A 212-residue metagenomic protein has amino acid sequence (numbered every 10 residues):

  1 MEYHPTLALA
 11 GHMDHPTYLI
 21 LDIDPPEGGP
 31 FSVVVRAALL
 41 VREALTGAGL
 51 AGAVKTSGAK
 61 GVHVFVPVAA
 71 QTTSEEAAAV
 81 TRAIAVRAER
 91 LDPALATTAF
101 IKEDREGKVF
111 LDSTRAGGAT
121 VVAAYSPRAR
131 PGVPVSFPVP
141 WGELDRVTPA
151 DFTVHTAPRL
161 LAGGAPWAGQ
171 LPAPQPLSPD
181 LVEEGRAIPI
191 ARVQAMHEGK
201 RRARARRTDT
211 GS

Functional and structural regions predicted by a protein language model:
M1-L19, P25-P26, G47, E75-S212: C-terminal accessory nucleic-acid interaction domains of nucleic acid-metabolism proteins
F31-V35, S74-A78: Ordered, soluble secondary-structure elements with a strong preference for glycine-centered loop motifs and nearby
S32, K55, V68-A70: Nucleic-acid 5′ end/cap handling module spanning
S32-R36, A44-G47: A conserved hydrophobic secondary-structure block that centers on an alpha-helix together with its immediately flanking
R42-T56: Active-site palm subdomain of RNA-directed nucleic acid polymerases
T56-V66: Short, conserved phosphate-binding/catalytic loop or strand-edge motifs used in phosphoryl-/nucleotidyl-transfer
F65-A77: Catalytic palm subdomain of template-directed nucleic-acid polymerases, centered on the conserved carboxylate motif
